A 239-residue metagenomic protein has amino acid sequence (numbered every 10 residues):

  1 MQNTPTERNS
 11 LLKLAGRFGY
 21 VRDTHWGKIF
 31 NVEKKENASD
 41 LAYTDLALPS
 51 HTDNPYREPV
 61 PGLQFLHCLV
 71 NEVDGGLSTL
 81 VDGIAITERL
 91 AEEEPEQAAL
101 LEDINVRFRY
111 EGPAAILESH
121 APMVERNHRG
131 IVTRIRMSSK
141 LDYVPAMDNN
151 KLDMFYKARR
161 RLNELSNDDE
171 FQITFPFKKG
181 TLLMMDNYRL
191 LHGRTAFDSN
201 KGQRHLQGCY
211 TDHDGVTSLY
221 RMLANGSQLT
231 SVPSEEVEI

Functional and structural regions predicted by a protein language model:
M1-I239: Active-site environment of non-heme Fe oxygenases that use a 2-His-1-carboxylate facial triad
